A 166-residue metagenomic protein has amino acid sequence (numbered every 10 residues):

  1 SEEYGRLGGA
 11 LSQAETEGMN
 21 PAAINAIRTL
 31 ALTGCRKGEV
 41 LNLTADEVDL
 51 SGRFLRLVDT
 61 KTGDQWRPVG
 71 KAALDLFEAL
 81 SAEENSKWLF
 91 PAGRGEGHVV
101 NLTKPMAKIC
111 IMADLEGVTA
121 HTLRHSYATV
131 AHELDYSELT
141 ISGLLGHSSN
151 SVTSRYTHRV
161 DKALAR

Functional and structural regions predicted by a protein language model:
S1-G5, G52, P68-E116: Active-site/catalytic core of tyrosine-dependent DNA strand-transfer enzymes
S1-K37, L41, S51, K61-G63 (+2 more regions): Basic, Lys/Arg- and aromatic-enriched nucleic-acid-binding interface segment
R6, R56, L89, T122 (+1 more regions): Conserved beta-strand positions that form and line the central face of beta-propeller blades
S12, A82, I111-D114, H132-Y136 (+2 more regions): Hydrophobic alpha-helix feature that most strongly marks membrane-spanning transmembrane helices and their immediate
E15-P21, G95-N101, E116-T122: N-terminal core-binding DNA-recognition domain of tyrosine site-specific recombinases/integrases
N25-E39, P105-K108, T122-S148, R155: C-terminal catalytic core of tyrosine-transesterase DNA break-rejoin enzymes
D46-V48: A structural signal for short hydrophobic beta-strand segments in well-ordered beta-sheet cores
R56-G63, L74, L145-R166: Catalytic-site neighborhood detector that most strongly recognizes the C-terminal catalytic loop/helix of tyrosine
